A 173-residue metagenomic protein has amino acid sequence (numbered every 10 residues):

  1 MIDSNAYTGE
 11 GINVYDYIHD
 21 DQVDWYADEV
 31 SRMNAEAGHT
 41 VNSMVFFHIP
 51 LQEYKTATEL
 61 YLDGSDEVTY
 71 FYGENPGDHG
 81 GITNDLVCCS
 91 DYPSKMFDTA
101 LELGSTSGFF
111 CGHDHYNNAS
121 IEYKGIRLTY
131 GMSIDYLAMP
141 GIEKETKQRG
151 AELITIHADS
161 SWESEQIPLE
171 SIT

Functional and structural regions predicted by a protein language model:
M1, N13-G112: His/acidic metal-ligating clusters that form di-metal
M1-A6, F46, R127-S133: Active-site-proximal beta-strand elements of phosphoester/diester hydrolases
M1-V14, Q148, T155-H157, W162: Short secondary-structure boundary segments
T8-E10, Q52-T56, N117-S120, A138: Short catalytic/ligand-binding loop motif for oxyanion handling, primarily in non-cytosolic enzymes, centered on
G9-Y17, D85, A138-T146: Acidic/histidine-rich helix-loop elements that form or flank divalent-metal/phosphate-binding sites at the catalytic
K95-L103, H115-T173: Binuclear metal-dependent phosphoesterase catalytic core
